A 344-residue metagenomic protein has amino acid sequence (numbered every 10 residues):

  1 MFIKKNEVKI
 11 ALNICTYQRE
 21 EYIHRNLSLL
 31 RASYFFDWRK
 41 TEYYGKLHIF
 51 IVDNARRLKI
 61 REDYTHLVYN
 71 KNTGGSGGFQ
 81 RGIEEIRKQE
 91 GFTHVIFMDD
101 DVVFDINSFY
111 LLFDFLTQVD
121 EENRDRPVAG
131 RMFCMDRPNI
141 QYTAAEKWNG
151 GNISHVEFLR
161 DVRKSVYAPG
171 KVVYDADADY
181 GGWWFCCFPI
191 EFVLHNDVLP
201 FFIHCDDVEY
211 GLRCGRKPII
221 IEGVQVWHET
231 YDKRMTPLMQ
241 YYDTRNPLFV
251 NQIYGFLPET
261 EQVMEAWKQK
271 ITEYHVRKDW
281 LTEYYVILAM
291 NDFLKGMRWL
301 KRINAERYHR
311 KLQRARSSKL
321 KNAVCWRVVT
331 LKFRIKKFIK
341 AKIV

Functional and structural regions predicted by a protein language model:
R19-T41: Short, well-formed alpha-helical segments that are part of the catalytic scaffolds of diverse glycosyltransferases
R61-G77, E85: Conserved donor nucleotide-binding strand/loop of the catalytic core
Q80-H94: Active-site nucleotide-sugar/metal-binding loop of Leloir-type enzymes
G91-V103: Short beta-strand-to-loop acidic/aromatic patch adjacent to the donor-nucleotide binding site
N107-H155: Conserved donor NDP-sugar-binding/catalytic core segment of glycosyltransferases
L159-C186: A recurrent flexible, glycine/aromatic-enriched loop bordering the glycosyltransferase active site that acts as
Y180-F185, L194-L212, K217-V226, T236-M239: Donor nucleotide-sugar recognition loop
R245-V344: Terminal low-complexity segments of carbohydrate-biosynthetic enzymes
